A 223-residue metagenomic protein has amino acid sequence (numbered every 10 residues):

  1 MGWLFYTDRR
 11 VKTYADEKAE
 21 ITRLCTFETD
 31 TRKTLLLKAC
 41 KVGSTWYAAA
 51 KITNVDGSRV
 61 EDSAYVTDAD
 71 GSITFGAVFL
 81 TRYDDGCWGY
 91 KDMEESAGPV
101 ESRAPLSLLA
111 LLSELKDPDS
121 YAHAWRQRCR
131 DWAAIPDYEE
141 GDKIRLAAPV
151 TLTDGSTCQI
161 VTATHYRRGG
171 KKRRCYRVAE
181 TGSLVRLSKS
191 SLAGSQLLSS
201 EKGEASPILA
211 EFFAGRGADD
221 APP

Functional and structural regions predicted by a protein language model:
G2-E28: Charged, amphipathic alpha-helical stretches
E17-E20, R32-K33, R59, A104-L108 (+1 more regions): Short amphipathic alpha-helical segments that mediate assembly, nucleic-acid/protein binding, or membrane association
T22-S72, V150-A163: Amphipathic, interaction-prone secondary-structure segments
A48-V100, R173-V178: Intrinsically disordered, low-complexity regulatory segments enriched in Ser/Thr/Pro and charged residues
G86-R126, R177-P223: Intrinsically disordered, low-complexity, charged/polar segments
R128-A133: Short alpha-helix capping/helix-loop boundary micro-motifs
P136-V150: Short coil-to-beta transition motif at edge beta-strands of beta-rich domains
D154, I160-S190: Basic/aromatic-rich interaction segments and small domains that mediate binding to polyanionic partners
